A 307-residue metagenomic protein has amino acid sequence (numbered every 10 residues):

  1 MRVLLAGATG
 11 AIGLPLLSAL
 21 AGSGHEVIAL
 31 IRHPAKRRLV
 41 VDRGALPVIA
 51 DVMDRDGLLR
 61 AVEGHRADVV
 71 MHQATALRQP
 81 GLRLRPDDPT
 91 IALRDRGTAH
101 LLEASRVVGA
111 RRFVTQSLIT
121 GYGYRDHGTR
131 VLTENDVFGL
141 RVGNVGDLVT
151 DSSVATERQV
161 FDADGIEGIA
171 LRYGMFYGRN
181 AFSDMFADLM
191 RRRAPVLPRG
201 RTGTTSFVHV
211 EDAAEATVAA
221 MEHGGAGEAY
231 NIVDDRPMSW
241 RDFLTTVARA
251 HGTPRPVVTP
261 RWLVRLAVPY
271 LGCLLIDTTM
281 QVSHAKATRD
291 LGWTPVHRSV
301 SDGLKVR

Functional and structural regions predicted by a protein language model:
V3-H25: N-terminal Rossmann NAD(P)H-binding glycine-rich loop of SDR-like oxidoreductase domains
P15, A216-L271: Mid/C-terminal beta-alpha module of Rossmann-like enzyme folds, strongest in SDR-family dehydrogenases/epimerases
R32-V41, A45-R96: NAD(P)H-binding glycine-rich loop region in Rossmannoid oxidoreductase-like domains and their noncatalytic homologs
A50, R55, L274-R307: C-terminal amphipathic/interface module of NAD(P)-dependent oxidoreductases and related NAD-binding regulators
L82, D87, I91, R96-G146: Conserved Rossmann-fold NAD(P)-dependent oxidoreductase catalytic core, especially the SDR/UDP-sugar
S117-L118, A155-R179: Conserved beta-loop-beta element that borders a ligand/cofactor-binding pocket
D126-H127, V154, G165-I166, Y177-A187 (+2 more regions): Glycine/proline-rich active-site loop of Rossmann-fold NAD(P)-dependent oxidoreductases
G139-V145, F186-V208, D212: A conserved pocket-lining segment of Rossmann-fold NAD(P)-dependent short-chain dehydrogenase/reductase
